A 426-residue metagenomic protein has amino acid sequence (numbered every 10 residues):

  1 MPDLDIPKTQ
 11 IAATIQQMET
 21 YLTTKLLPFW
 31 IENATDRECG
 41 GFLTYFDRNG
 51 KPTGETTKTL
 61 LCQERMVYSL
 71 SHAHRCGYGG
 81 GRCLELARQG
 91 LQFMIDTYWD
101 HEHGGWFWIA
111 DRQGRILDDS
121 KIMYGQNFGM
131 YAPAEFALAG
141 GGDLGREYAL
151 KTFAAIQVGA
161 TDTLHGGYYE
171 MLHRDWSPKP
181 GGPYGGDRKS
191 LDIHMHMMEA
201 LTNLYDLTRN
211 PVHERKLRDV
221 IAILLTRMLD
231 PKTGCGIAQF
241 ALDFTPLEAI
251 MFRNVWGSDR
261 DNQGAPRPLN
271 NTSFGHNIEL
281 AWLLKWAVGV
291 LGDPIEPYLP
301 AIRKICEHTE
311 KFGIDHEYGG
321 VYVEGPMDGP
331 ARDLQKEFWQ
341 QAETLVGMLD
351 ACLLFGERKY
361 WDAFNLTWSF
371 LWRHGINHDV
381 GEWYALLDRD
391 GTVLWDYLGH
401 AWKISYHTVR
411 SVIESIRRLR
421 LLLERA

Functional and structural regions predicted by a protein language model:
M1-A426: Glycan-recognition and catalytic cores of secretory/periplasmic carbohydrate-active enzymes
